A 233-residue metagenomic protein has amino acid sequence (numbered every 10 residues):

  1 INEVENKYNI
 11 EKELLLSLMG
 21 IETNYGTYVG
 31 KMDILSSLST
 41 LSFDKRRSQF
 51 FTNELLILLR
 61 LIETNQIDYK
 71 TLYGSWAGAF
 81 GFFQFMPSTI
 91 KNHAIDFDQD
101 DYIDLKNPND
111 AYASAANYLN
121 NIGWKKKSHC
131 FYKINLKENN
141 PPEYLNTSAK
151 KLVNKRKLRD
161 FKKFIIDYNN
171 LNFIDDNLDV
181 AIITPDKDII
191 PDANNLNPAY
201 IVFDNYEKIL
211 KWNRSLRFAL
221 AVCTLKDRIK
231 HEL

Functional and structural regions predicted by a protein language model:
I1-E13: Long, hydrophobic/aromatic-enriched structural stretches that serve as scaffold segments
K7-Y8, T27-K31, D44, S48-L55 (+4 more regions): Solvent-exposed, acidic/flexible segments
I10-G26, L58-L61, A115-A116: Short, functionally critical alpha-helical segments immediately adjacent to catalytic or ligand/cofactor-binding
T23-M32, D44-S48, T64-K70, F83-Q84 (+2 more regions): Secretory-pathway/luminal and periplasmic proteins that interact with or process carbohydrate-rich
D33-S42, F80-I95, A115: Substrate-binding/active-site groove segments that recognize and process beta-1,4-linked N-acetyl-hexosamine
R47-K91: Acidic, aromatic-lined catalytic clefts of primarily extracellular/periplasmic carbohydrate-active enzymes that remodel
D96-L105: Acidic, glycine-anchored loop motifs typical of Ca2+
K137-L233: C-terminal soluble interaction/assembly domains
